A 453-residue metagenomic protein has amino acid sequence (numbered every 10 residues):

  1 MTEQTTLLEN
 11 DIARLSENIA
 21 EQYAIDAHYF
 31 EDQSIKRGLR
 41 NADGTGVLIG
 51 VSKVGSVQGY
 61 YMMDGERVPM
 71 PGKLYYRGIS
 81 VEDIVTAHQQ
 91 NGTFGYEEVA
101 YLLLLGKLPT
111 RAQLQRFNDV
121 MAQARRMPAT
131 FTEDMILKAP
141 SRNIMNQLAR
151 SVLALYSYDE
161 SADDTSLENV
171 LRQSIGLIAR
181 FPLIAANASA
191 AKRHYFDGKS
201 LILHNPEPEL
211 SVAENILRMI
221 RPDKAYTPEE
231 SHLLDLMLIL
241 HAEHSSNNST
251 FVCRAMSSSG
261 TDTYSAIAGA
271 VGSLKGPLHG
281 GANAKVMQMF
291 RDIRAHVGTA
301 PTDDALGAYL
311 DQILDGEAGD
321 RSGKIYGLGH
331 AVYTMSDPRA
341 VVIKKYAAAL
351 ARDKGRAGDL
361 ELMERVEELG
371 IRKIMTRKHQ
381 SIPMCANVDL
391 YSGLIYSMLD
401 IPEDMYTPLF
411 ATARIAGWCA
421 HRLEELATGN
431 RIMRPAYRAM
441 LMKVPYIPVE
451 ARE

Functional and structural regions predicted by a protein language model:
T2-E453: Non-transmembrane, aqueous-exposed alpha-helical and coiled segments at domain scale
